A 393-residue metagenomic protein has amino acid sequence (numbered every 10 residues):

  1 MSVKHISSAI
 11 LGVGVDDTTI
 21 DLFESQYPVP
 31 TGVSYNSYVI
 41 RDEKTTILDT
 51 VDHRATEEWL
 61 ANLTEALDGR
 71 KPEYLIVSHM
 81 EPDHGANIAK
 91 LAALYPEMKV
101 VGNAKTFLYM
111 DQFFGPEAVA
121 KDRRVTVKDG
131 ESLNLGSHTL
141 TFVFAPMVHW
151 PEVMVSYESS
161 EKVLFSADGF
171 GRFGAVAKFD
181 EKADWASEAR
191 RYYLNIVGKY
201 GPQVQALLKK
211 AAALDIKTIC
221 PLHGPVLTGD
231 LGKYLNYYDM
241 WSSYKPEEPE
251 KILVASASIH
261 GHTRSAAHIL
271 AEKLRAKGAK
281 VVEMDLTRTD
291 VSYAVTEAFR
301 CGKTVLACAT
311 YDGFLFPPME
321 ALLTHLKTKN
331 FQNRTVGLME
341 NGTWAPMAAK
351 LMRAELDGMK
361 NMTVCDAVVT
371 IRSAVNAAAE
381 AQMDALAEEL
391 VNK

Functional and structural regions predicted by a protein language model:
V3-E65, V155-E158, K162-F165, T263: Conserved beta-strand hairpin/beta-sheet module of binuclear metal-dependent hydrolase folds, prominently
K4-S8, V101-V153, Y200-A206: Metallo-beta-lactamase
L48-T50, P72-M80, K99-N103, L164-D168 (+1 more regions): Active-site neighborhood of phospho(di)ester-bond hydrolases with catalytic His/Asp-centered motifs
R54-V101: Active-site metal-binding motif and surrounding structural segment of the metallo-beta-lactamase
N87, D290-A294: Short acidic active-site motifs
V176-D180, D184-I219, H223-V226, I269-M284 (+1 more regions): FMN-binding flavodoxin-like domain, especially the glycine-rich phosphate-binding loop
C220-E248: Short N-terminal or domain-adjacent regulatory/targeting segments
A255-K277: Short, charged N-terminal beta->alpha structural module
